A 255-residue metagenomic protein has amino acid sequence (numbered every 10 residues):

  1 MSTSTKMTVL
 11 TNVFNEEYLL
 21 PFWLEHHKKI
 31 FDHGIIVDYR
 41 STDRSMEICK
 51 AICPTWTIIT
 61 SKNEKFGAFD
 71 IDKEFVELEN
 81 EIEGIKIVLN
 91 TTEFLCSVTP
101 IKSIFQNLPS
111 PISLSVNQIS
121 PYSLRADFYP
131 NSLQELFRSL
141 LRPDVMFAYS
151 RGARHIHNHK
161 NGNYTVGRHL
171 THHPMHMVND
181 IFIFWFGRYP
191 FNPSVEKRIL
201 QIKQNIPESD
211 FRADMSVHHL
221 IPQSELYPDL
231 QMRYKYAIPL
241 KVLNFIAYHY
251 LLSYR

Functional and structural regions predicted by a protein language model:
K6, T11-E25, R40: Active-site beta-to-alpha loop of glycosyltransferases that engages the nucleotide-sugar donor
T8-L10, H33-I35, T57: A structural signal for isolated positions on well-ordered beta-strands in alpha/beta enzyme cores
F22, E47-L89, C96-S97: Active-site-proximal specificity loops/subdomain of glycosyltransferases
E25-H33: Short, acidic, metal-binding catalytic loop of nucleotide-sugar glycosyltransferases
D32-R40, T60-S61: Short beta-strand/loop segment that forms part of the nucleotide-sugar
Y39, L89-T91: Active-site acidic Asp-centered loop
R44: Conserved SAM-binding loop
A68-V76, I87, L95-R255: Catalytic-site signature of metal-activated, phosphate-bearing donor transferases, centered on the GT-A/GT-A-like
